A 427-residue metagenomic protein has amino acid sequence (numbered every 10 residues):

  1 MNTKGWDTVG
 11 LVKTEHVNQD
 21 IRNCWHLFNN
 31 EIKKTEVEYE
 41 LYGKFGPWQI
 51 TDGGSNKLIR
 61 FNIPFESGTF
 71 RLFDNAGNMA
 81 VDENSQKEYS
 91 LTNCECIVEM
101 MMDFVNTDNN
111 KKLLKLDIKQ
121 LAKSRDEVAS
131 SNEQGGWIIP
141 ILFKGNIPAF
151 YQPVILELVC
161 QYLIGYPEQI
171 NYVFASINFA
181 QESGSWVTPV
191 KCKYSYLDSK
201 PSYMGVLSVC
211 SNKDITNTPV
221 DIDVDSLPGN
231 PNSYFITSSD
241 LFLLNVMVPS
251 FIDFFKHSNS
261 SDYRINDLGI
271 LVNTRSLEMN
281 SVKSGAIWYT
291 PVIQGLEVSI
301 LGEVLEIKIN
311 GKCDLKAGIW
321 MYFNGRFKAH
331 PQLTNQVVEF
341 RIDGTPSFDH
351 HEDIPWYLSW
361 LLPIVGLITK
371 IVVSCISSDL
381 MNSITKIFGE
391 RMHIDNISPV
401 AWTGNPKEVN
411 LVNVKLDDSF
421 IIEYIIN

Functional and structural regions predicted by a protein language model:
M1-Q161, E168-S377, I394-N427: Hydrophobic membrane/lipid-contacting segments
I384-F388: Hydrophobic multi-pass inner-membrane translocation pores used for secretion and envelope-lipid/glycan export
